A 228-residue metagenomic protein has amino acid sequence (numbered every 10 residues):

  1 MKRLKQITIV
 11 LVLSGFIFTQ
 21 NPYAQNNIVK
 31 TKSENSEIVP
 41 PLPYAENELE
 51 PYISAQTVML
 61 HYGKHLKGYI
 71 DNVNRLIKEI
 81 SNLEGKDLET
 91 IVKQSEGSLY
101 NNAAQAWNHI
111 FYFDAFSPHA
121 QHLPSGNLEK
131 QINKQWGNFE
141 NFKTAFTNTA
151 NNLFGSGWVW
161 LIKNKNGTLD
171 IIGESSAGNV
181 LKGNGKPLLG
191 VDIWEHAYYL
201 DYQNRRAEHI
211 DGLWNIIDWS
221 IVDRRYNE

Functional and structural regions predicted by a protein language model:
M1-I9: Bacterial N-terminal signal peptides that target proteins for export
T8-F18: Bacterial N-terminal signal peptides
Y23-E228: Feature for soluble, non-membrane regions of globular proteins
